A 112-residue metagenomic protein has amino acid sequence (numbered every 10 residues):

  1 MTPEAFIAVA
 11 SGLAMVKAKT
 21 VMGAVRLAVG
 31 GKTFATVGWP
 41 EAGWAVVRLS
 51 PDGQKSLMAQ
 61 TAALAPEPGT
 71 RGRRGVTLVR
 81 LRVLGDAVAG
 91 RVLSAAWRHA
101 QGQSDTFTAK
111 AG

Functional and structural regions predicted by a protein language model:
M1-G112: Charge-dense, helix-prone N-terminal extensions
